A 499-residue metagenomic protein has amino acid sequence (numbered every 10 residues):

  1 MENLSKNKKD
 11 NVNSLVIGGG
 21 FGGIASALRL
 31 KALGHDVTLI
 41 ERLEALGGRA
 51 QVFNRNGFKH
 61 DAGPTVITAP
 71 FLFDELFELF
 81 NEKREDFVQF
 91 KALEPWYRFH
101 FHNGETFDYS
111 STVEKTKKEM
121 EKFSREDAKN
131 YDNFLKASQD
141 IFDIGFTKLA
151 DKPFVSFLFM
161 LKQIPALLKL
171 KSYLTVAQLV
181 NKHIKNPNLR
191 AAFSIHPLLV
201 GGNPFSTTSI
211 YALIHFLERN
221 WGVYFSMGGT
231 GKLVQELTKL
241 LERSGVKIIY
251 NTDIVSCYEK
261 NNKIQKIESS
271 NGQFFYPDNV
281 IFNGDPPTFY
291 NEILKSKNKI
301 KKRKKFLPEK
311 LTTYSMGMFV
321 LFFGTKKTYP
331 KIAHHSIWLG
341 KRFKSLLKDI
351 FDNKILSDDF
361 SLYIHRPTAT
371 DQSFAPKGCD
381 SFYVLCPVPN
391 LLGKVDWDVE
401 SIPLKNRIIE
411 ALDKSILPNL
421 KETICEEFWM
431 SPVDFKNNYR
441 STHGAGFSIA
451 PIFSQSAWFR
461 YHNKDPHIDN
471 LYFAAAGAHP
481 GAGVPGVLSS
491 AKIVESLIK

Functional and structural regions predicted by a protein language model:
M1-S14, A32-L33, I452-F459: Extreme N-terminal leader/targeting segments of oxidoreductases
K8-D140: N-terminal glycine-rich phosphate/pyrophosphate-binding loop and immediately adjacent elements
D10, V255-P376: Mid-domain catalytic core of redox enzymes that form a hydrophobic substrate pocket/lid adjacent to a catalytic redox
P64, A476-I498: A conserved FAD-binding loop/helix module that cradles the flavin
H102-T207: Rossmann-like flavin
N186-V200, S357-H365, P418-P480: A glycine-rich dinucleotide-binding beta-alpha-beta segment and adjacent secondary-structure elements that constitute
L213-I264: Helical element adjacent to the flavin cofactor pocket in flavoenzyme catalytic cores
K326-K436: C-terminal segments that line or cap access tunnels to active or ligand-binding sites in enzymes and enzyme-associated
